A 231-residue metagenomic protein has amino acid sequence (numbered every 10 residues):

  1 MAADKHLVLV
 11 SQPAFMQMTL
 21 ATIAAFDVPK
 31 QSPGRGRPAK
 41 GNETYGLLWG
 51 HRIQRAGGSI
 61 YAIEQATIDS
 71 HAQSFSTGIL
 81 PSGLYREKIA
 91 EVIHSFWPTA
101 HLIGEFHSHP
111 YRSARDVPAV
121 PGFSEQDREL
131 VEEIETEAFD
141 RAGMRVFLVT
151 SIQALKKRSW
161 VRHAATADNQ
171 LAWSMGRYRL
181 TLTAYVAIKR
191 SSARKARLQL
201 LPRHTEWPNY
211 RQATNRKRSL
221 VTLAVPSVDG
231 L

Functional and structural regions predicted by a protein language model:
M1-G104, S108-L231: MPN/JAMM (Mov34/JAB) isopeptidase/deubiquitinase module and associated MPN-bearing subunits/adaptors in ubiquitin
